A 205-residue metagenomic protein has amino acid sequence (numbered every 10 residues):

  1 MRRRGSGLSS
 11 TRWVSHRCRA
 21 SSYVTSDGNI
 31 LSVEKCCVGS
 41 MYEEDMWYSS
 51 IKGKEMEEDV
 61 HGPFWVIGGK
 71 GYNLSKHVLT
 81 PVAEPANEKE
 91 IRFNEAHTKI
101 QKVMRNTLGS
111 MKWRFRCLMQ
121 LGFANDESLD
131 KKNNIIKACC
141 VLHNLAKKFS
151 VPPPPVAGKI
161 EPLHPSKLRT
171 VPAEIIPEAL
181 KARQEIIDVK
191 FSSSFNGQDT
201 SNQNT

Functional and structural regions predicted by a protein language model:
M1-T205: Short, well-ordered secondary-structure "scaffold" segments embedded in the functional core of diverse domains
